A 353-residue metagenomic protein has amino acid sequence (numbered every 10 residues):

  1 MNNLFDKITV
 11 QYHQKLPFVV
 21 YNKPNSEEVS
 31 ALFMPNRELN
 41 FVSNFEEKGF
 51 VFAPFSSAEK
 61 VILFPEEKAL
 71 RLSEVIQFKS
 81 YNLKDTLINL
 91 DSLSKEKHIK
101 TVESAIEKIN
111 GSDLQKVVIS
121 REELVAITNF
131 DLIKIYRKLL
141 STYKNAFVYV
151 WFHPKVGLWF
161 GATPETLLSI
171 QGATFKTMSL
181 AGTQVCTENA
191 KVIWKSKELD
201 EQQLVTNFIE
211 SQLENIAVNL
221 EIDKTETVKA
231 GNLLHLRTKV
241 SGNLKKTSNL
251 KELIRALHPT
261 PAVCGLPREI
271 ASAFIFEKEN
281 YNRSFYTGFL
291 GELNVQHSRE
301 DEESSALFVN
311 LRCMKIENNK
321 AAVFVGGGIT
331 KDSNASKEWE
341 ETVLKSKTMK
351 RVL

Functional and structural regions predicted by a protein language model:
M1-P24, V29-M34, L39-F50, P267 (+5 more regions): C-terminus-biased signal that marks the final domain/tail of proteins
I8-T9, H13-S26, R121, I127-L204 (+1 more regions): An anion-binding catalytic pocket shared by soluble metabolic enzymes
K23-D131, A190-K191, S196, I216-E221: Non-catalytic accessory segments adjacent to catalytic cores
E74-E96, K100-E103, A126, M178-E277 (+1 more regions): Contiguous alpha-helical scaffold segments within structured protein domains that host functional hotspots
S112, L168, N207: Conserved hydrophobic/aromatic pocket- or pore-lining residues that grip, position, or stack substrates in active sites
Q115-S120, W151-H153, I222-K224, K251 (+2 more regions): Short coil/turn segments at secondary-structure boundaries
P154-G157, T225-L233, F289-L293: A glycine-rich phosphate-binding loop feature that marks nucleotide/adenosyl-phosphate handling sites
N243-L353: Conserved hydrophobic core element of enzyme catalytic domains
